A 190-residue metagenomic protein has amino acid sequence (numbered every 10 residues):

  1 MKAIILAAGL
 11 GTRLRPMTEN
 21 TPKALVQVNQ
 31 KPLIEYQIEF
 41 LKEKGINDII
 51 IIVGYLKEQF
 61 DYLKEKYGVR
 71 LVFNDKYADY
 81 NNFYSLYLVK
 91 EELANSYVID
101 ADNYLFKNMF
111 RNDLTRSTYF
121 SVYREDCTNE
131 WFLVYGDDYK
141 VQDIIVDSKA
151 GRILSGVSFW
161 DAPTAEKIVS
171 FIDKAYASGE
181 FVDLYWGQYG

Functional and structural regions predicted by a protein language model:
K2-I5, R13, Q27, K31-S96: Conserved N-terminal catalytic core of the sugar/cofactor nucleotidyltransferase
A7, V53, D100, V122: Short beta-strand/turn micro-motifs composed of small residues that flank or help shape donor/cofactor-binding pockets
E19-K23: Short alpha-helical oligomerization interface
V26, S158, D183: Residues that recognize and position ribonucleotide moieties
Q59, Y104-L105: A short, conserved beta-strand element in the Rossmann-like catalytic core that flanks the donor/metal-binding loop
N95-Y104: Short beta-strand-to-loop acidic/aromatic patch adjacent to the donor-nucleotide binding site
F106-E180: Conserved core of the sugar-phosphate nucleotidyltransferase
V182-G190: A short, conserved alpha-helix in the catalytic core of glycosyltransferases
